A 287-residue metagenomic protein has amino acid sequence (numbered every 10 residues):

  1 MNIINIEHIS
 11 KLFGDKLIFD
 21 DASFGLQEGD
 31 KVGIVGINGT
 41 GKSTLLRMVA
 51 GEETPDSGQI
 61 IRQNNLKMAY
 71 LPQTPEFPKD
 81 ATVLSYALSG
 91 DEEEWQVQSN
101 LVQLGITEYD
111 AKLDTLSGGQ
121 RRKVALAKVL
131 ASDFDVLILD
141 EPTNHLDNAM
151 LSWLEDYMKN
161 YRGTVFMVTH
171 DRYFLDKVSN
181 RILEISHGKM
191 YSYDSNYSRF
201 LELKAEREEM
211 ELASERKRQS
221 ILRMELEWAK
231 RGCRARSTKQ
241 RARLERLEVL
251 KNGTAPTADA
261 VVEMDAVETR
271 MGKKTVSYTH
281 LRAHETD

Functional and structural regions predicted by a protein language model:
M1-E215, V267-E285: ABC ATP-binding cassette signature C-motif
I4, S10, E208-R282: Flexible nucleotide-interacting loop at or near the entrance of a catalytic core
